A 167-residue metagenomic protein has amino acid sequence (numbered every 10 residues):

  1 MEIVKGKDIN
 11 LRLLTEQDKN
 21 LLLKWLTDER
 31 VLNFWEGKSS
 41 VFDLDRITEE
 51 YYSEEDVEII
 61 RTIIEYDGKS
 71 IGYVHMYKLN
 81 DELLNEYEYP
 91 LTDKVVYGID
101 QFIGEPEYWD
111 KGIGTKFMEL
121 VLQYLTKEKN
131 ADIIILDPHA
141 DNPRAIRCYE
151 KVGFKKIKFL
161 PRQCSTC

Functional and structural regions predicted by a protein language model:
M1-Q17: Conserved N-terminal entry element of GNAT/NAT acetyltransferase domains
R30-E50: Conserved GNAT-fold acetyl-CoA-binding loop/helix
R46-Y108: Acetyl-CoA-dependent GNAT
Y108, G112-V121: Conserved acetyl-CoA pyrophosphate-binding loop and the N-cap/start of the following alpha-helix in GNAT-like
T115-K116, A140-K158: Conserved active-site alpha-helix within GNAT-family acetyltransferase domains
M118-T126, E150: A conserved short alpha-helix in the GNAT/GCN5 acetyltransferase fold that borders and helps form the acetyl-CoA
K127-D137: Conserved GNAT acetyl-CoA-binding A-motif
I135-I146, R162-C167: Conserved beta-strand-loop-alpha-helix junction that forms the acyl-donor binding cleft
